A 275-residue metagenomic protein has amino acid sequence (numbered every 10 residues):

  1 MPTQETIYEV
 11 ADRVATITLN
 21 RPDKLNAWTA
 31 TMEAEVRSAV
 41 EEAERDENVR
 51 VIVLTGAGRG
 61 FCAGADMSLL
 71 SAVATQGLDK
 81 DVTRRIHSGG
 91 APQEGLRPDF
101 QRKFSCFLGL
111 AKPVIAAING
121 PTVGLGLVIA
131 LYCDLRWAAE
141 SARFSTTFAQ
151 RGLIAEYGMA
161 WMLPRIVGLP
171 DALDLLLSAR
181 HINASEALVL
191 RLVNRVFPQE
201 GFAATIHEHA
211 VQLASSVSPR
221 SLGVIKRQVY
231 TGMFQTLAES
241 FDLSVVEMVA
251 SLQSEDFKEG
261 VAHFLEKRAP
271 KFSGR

Functional and structural regions predicted by a protein language model:
M1-A57, S71-A72, Q76: Conserved CoA-thioester-binding segment of acyl-CoA-metabolizing enzymes
P2-T3, A262-R275: Terminal low-complexity tails and localization/encapsulation signals of metabolic enzymes
P22, W137-A142, V193-D242, E255 (+1 more regions): C-terminal long alpha-helix characteristic of the crotonase
G56-C106, T122, G152: Glycine- (often His-adjacent) and acidic-residue-rich active-site loop that binds/positions the CoA thioester
M67, F100, A160, L169-A172 (+4 more regions): A general structural signal for well-ordered alpha-helical segments in protein cores
K103-A111, A117, V123-L176, T205-A210: CoA-thioester-processing core
R180-E186: Acidic, divalent-metal-coordinating active-site segment for phosphoryl/phosphodiester hydrolysis, typified by short
